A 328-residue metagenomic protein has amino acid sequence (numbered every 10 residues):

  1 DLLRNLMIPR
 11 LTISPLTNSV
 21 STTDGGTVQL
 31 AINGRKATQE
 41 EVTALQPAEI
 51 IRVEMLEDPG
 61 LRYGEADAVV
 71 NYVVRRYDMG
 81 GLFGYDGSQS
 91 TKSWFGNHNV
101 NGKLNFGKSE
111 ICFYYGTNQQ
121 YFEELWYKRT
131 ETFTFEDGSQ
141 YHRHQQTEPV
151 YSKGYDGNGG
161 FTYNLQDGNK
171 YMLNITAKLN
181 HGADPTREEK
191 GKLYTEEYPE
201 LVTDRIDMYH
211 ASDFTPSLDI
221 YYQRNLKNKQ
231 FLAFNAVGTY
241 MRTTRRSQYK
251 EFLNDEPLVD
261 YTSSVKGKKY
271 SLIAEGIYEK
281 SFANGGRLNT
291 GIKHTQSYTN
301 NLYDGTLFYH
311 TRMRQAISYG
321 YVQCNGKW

Functional and structural regions predicted by a protein language model:
D1-L193, R205-R242, K268, L272 (+2 more regions): Membrane-proximal, glycine/serine-rich, low-complexity loop/turn segments characteristic of large bacterial
M79, T243-R246, Y298-L302: Short acidic/His/Gly/Ser-rich catalytic and metal-binding motifs that mark active-site loops of diverse hydrolases
D86-S88, H142-P149, L201-M208, P257-S264 (+1 more regions): Extracellular loop and loop/strand-boundary signature of outer-membrane beta-barrel proteins
K128-D137, E189-P199, Y249-P257, G305-T311: Flexible, surface-exposed loop regions and adjacent strand-edge segments of Gram-negative outer-membrane beta-barrel
T186, V237, R246-Y249, T295: C-terminal low-complexity, acidic/polar tails when present
K250, V259-W328: Outer-membrane beta-barrel transmembrane domain signature of Gram-negative proteins, especially the mid-to-C-terminal
